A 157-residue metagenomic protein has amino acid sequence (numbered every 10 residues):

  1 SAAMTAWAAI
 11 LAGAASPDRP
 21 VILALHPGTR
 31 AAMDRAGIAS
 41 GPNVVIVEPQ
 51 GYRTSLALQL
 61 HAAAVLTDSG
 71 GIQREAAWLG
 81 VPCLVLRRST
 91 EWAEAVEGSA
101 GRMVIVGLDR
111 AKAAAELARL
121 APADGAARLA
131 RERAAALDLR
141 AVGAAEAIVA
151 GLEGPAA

Functional and structural regions predicted by a protein language model:
S1-R19, T29-A157: Nucleotide-activated sugar donor-binding and catalytic core shared by glycosyltransferases and related lipid-linked
I22-L25: Short beta-strand segments
